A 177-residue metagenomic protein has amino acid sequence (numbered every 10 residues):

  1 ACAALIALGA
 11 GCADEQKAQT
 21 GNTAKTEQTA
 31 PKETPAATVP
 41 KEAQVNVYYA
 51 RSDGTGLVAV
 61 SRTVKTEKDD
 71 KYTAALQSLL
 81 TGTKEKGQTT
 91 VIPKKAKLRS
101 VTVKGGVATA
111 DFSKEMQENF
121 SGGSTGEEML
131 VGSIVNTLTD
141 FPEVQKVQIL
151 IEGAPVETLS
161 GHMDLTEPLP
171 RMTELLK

Functional and structural regions predicted by a protein language model:
A1-K177: Bimodal "functional hotspot" detector
